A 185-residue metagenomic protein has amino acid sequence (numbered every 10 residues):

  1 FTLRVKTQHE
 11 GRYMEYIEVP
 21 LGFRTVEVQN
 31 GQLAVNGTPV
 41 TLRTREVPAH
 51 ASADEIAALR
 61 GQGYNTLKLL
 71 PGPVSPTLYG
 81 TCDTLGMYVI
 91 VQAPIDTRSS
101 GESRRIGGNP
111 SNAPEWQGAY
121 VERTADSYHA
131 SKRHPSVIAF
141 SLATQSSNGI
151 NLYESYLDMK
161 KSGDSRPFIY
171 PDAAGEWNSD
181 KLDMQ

Functional and structural regions predicted by a protein language model:
T2-G61, G80: N-terminal carbohydrate-binding accessory modules
A53-D54, T66-Q185: Substrate-binding/catalytic cleft of secreted carbohydrate-active enzymes, primarily glycoside hydrolases
